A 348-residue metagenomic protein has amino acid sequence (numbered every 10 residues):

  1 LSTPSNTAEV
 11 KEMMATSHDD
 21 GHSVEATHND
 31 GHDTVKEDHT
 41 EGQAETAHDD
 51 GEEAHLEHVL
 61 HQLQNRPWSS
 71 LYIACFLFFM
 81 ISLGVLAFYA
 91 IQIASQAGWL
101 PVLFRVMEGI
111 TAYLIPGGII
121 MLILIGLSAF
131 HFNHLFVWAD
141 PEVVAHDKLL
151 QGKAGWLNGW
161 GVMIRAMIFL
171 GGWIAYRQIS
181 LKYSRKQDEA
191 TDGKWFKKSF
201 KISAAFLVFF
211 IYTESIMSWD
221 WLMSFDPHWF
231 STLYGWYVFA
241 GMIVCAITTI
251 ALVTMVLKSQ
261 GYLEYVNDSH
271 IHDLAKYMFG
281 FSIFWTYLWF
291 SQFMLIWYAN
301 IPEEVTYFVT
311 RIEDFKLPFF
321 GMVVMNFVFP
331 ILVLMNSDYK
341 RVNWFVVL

Functional and structural regions predicted by a protein language model:
S2-D19, G31, C75-D188, F206: Transmembrane-helix bundle segments that line or gate the permeation/cavity pathway in multi-pass membrane proteins
T3-W68: Low-complexity, proline/glycine-enriched hydrophobic segments characteristic of transmembrane helices
A47-G51, S69, K153-M322, Y339: Long, contiguous internal "core" modules enriched in hydrophobic/ aromatic residues
P67-C75: Conserved oxyanion/phosphate-binding beta-strand-loop segments in alpha/beta enzyme cores
L77-G84, G321-P330: Hydrophobic alpha-helical transmembrane segments
A90, S218, I331-L332: Alpha-helical transmembrane segments of multipass membrane proteins
V333-R341: Hydrophobic alpha-helical bundle architecture
W344-L348: Central hydrophobic cores of alpha-helical transmembrane segments in multi-pass integral membrane proteins
